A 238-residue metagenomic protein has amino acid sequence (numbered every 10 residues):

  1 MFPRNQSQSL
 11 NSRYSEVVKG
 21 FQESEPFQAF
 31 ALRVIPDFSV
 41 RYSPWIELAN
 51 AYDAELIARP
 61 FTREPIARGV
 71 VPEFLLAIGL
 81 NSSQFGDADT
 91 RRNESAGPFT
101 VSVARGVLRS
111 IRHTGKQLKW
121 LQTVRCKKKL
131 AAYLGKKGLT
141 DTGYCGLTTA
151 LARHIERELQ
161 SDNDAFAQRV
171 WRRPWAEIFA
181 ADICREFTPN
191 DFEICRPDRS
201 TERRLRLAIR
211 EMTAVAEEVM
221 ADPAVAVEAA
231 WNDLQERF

Functional and structural regions predicted by a protein language model:
M1-F238: Anion-recognition interface
